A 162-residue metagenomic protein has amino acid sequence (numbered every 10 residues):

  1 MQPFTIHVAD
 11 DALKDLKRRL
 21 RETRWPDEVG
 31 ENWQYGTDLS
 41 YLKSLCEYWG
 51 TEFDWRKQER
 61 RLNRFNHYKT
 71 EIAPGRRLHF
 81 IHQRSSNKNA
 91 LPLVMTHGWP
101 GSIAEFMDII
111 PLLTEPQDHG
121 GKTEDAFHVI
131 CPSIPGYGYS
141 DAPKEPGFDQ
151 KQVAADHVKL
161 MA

Functional and structural regions predicted by a protein language model:
M1-W25: Mature N-terminal segment immediately following signal peptide/propeptide cleavage in secreted/periplasmic
F4, E22-W25, K43-A162: Catalytic cores of eukaryotic secretory-pathway lumenal/extracellular enzymes that build and remodel glycoconjugates
L20, N32-W33: Short, polar loop/linker segments at the starts of domains and inter-domain junctions
E28-G30: Zn2+-dependent metallopeptidase catalytic domains
W33-E47: Short secondary-structure subsegments characteristic of cysteine-rich extracellular domains
